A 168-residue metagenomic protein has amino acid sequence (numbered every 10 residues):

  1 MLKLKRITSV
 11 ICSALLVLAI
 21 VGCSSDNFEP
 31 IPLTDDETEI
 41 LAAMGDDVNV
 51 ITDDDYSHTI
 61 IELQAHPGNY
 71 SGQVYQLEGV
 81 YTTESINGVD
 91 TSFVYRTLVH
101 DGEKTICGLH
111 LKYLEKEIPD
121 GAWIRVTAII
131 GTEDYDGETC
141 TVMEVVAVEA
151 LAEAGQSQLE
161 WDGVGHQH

Functional and structural regions predicted by a protein language model:
M1-V21: Sec-dependent bacterial lipoprotein signal peptides
S13, A19-H168: OB-fold and OB-like single-stranded nucleic-acid-recognition modules and their adjacent interaction interfaces
